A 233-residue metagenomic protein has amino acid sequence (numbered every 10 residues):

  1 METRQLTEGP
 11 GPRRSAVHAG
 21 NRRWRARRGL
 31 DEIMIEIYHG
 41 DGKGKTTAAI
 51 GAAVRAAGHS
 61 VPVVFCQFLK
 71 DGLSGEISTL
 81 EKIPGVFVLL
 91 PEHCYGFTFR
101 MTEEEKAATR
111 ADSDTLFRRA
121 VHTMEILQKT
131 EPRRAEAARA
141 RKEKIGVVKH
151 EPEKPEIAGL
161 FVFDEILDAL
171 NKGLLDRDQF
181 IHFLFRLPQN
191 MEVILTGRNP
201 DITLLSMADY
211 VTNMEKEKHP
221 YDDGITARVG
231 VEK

Functional and structural regions predicted by a protein language model:
E2-M34: Extreme N-terminal, non-catalytic leader segments that precede Walker-type/kinase nucleotide-binding cores
T7-G11, R22, I35-I37, H59-V61 (+2 more regions): N-terminal start-of-chain detector that recognizes signal peptides and the immediate post-cleavage beginning
P10, R119-P155, I166-K233: Replace "adjacent to P-loop NTPase cores in ATP/GTP-dependent enzymes" with "adjacent to NTP-binding cores
R14-H18, H39-G44, D164-L170: Short acidic/polar alpha-helix capping motifs at helix-coil junctions
E32, H59, M191: Catalytic phosphate/metal-binding cores of nucleic-acid and nucleotide-processing enzymes, i.e., regions that mediate
I35-K144: Conserved P-loop
G159-L160: The start of beta-strands in P-loop NTPase/AAA+ ATPase cores
